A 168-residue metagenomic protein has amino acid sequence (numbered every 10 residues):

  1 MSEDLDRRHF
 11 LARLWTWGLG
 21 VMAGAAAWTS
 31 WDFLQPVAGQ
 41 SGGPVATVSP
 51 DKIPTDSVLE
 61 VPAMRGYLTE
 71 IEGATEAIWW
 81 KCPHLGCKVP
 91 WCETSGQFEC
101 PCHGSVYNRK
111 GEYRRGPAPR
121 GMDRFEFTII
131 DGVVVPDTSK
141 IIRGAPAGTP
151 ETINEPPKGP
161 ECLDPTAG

Functional and structural regions predicted by a protein language model:
E3, H9-S95, F125-G168: N-terminal pre-ligand scaffold of iron-sulfur
K81, K88-E112, G121: Membrane-embedded segments
P117-A118: Interfacial helix-loop-helix junctions of multi-pass membrane proteins
